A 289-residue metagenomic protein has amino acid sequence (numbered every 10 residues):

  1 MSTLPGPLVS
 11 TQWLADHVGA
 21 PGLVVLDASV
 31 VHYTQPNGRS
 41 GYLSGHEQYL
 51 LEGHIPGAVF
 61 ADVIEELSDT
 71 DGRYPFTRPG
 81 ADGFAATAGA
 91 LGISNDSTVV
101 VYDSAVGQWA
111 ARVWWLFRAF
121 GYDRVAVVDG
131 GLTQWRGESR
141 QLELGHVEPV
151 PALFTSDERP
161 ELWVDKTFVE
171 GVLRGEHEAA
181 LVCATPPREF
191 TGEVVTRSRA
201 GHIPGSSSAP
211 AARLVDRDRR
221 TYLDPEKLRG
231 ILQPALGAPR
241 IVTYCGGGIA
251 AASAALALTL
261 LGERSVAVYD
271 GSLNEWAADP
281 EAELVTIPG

Functional and structural regions predicted by a protein language model:
M1-G289: Cytosolic catalytic domains that perform sulfur/thiol-centered chemistry
